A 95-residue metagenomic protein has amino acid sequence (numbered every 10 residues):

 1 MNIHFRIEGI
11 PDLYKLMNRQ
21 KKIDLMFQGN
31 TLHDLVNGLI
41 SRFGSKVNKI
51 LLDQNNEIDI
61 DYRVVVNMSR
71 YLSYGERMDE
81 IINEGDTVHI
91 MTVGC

Functional and structural regions predicted by a protein language model:
M1-C95: Ubiquitin-like/PB1-type beta-grasp interaction modules and other compact soluble beta-rich domains
